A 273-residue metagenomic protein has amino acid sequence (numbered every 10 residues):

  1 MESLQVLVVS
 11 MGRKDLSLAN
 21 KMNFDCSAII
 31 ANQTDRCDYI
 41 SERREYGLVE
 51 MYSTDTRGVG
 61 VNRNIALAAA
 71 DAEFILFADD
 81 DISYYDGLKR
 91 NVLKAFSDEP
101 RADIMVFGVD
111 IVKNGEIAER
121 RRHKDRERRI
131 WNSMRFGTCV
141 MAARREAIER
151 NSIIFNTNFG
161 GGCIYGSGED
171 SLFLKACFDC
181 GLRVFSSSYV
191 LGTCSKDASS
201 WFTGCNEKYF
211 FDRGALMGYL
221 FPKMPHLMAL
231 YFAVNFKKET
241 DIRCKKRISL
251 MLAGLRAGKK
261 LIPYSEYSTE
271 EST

Functional and structural regions predicted by a protein language model:
M1-I29, I40: N-proximal low-complexity "stem/linker" segments adjacent to membrane-targeting elements
T54-A70: Glycine-rich, basic loop-to-helix element that forms the pyrophosphate-binding segment of sugar-nucleotide handling
I75: Short aromatic/hydrophobic "clamp" motif used to bind/position activated sugar donors
G87-R120: Conserved donor NDP-sugar-binding/catalytic core segment of glycosyltransferases
E116-E146: Short, flexible, basic/aromatic active-site loop/helix in glycosyltransferases
F155-T157, G181-T193, C205-N206: Catalytic beta-strand/loop signature of glycosyltransferases that borders the donor
G160-L172: Acidic donor-binding loop at a coil-to-helix junction in glycosyltransferase catalytic cores that engages
C205-G214, G218-T273: Non-catalytic, C-terminal membrane-associated alpha-helical segments of glycosyltransferases
